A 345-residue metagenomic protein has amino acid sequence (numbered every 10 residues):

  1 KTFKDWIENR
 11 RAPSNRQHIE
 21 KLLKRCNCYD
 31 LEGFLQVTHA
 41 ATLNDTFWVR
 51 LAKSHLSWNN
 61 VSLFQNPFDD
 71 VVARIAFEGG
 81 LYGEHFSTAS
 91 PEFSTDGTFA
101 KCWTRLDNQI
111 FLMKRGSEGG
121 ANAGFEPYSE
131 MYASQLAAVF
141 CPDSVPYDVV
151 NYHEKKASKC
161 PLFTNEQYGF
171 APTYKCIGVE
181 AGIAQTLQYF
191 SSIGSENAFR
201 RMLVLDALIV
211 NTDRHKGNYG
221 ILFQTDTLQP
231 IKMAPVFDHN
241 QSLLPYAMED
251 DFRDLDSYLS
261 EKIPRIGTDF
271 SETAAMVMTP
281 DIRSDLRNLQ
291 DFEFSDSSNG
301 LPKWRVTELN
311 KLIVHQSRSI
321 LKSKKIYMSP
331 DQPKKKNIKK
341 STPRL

Functional and structural regions predicted by a protein language model:
K1-V204, L208-V210, L222-L345: Phosphate/dinucleotide-binding and metal-coordinating scaffold of catalytic cores in nucleotide-dependent enzymes
H215-K216, G220: Canonical protein kinase catalytic loop motif
